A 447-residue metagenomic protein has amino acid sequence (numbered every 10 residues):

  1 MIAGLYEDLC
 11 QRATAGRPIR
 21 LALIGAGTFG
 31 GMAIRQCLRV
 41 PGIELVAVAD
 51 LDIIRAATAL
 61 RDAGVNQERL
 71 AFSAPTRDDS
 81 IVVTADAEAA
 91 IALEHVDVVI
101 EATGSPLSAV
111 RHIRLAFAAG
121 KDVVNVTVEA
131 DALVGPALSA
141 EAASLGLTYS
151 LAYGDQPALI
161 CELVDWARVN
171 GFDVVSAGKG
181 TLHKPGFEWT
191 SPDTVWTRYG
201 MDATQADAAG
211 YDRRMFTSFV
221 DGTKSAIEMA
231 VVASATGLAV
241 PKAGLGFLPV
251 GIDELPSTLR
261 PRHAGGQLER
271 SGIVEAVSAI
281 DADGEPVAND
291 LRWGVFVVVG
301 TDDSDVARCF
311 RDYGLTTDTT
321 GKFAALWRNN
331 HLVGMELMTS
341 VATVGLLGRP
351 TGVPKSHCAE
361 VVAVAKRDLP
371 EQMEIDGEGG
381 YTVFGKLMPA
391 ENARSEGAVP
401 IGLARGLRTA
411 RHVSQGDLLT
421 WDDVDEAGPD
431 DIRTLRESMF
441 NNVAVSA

Functional and structural regions predicted by a protein language model:
M1-L115: N-terminal glycine-/serine-/threonine-rich beta1-alpha1-beta2 phosphate-ribose binding loop of Rossmann-like
I2-Q11, R198-A447: C-terminal catalytic/substrate-binding lobe primarily of soluble NAD(P)-dependent oxidoreductases
L51-I53, G104-S105, T127-D131, G154-D155 (+3 more regions): Short, ordered loop/turn segments at secondary-structure junctions
I54-R55, A130-G135, S139, Q156-I160 (+2 more regions): Short gly/pro/ser/thr-enriched loop/turn and capping motifs at secondary-structure boundaries
L60-R61, G135-L138, C161-V164, K179 (+4 more regions): Short acidic, glycine/serine/threonine-rich loops at helix termini
T103, L107-A119, T127-T148, A152-D155: Rossmann-fold NAD(P)-binding glycine/threonine-rich loop
A142-A143, S150-V220: Rossmann-like NAD(P)H-binding beta-loop-alpha module
